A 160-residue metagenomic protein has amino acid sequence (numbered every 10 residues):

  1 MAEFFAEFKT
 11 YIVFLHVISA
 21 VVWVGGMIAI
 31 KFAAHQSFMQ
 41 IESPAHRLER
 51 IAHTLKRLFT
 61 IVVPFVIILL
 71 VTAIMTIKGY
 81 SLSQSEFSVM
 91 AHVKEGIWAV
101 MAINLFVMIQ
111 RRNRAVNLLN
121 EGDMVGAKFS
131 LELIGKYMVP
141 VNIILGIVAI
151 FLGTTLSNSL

Functional and structural regions predicted by a protein language model:
M1-L160: Polytopic transmembrane helical bundles with strong interfacial aromatic enrichment
